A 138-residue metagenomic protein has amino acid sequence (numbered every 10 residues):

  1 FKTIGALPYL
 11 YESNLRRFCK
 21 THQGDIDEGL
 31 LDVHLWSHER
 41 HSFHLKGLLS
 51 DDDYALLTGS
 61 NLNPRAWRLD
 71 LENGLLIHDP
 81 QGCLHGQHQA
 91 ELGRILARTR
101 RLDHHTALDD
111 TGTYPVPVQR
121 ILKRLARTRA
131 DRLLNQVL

Functional and structural regions predicted by a protein language model:
F1-L138: PLD/PLD-like phosphodiesterase catalytic module centered on the HKD motif
